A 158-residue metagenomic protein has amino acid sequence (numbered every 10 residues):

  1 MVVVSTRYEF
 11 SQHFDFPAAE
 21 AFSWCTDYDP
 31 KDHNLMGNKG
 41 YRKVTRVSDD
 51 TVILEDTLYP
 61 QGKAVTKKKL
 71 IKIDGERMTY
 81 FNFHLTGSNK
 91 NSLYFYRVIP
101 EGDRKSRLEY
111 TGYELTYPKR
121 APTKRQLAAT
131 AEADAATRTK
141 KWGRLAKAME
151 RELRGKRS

Functional and structural regions predicted by a protein language model:
M1-T51: Hydrophobic ligand-binding cavity/cleft-lining segments
F10-Q12, R42, V65-K72, N82-H84 (+2 more regions): Hydrophobic/aromatic beta-strand elements that line small-molecule binding cavities or substrate pockets in beta-rich
H13-P17, Y59, I99-E101, T111-Y117 (+1 more regions): Solvent-exposed residues in well-ordered beta-strands and their adjoining turns, especially edge/terminal strands
D15-A19, R46-D49, K72-R77, R97-R107: A short, structured loop/turn motif at beta-sheet edges
P17-E20, W24, A133-K141: Short amphipathic alpha-helical segments
E20-C25, L70, L108-Y110, L145: Hydrophobic pocket/interface hotspot
D29-H33, G40-T86, R144-K156: Glycine-rich portal/gate segments that line the openings of hydrophobic small-molecule binding cavities
H84-K140, G155: Beta-strand/loop substructures that line and gate deep hydrophobic ligand-binding cavities in soluble
